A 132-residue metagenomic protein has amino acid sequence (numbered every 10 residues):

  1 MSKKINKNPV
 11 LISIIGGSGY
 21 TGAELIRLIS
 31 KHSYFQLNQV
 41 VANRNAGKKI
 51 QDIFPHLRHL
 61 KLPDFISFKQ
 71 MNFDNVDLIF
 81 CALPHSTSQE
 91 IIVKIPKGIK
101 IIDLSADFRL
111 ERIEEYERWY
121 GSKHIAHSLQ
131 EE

Functional and structural regions predicted by a protein language model:
M1-E132: N-terminal Rossmann-like NAD(P) cofactor-binding subdomain of oxidoreductases, focused on the glycine-rich
